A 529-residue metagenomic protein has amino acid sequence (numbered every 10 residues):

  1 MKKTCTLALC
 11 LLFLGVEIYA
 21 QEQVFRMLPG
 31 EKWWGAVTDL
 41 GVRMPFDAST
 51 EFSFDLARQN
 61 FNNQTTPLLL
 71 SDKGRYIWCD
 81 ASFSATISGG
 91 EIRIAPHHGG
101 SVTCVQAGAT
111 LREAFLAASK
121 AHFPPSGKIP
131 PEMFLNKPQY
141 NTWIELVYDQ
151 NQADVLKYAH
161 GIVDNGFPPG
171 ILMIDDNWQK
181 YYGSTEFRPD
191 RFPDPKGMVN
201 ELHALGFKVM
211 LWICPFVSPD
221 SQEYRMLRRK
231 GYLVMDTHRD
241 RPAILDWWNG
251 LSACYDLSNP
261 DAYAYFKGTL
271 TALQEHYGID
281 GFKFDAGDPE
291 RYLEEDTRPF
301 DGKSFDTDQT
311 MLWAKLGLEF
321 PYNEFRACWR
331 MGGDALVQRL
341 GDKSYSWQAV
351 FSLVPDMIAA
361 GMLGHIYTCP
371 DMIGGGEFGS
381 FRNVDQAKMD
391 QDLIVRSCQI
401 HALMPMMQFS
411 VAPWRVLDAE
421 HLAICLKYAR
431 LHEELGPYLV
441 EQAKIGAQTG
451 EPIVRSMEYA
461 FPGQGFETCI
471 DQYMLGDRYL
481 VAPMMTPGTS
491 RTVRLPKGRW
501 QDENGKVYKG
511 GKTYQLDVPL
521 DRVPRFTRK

Functional and structural regions predicted by a protein language model:
T4-L14: Sec-dependent N-terminal signal peptides
G15-E17, L439: N-terminal signal peptide c-region/cleavage motif recognized by signal peptidases
A20-K137, Q152-D164, A460-F461, Q515-K529: Catalytic and substrate-binding clefts that recognize carbohydrates or anionic sugar/phosphate headgroups
V24, P168-A429, E458-P462, G476: Aromatic- and carboxylate-enriched substrate-binding clefts and catalytic-loop regions of carbohydrate-active enzymes
D55-A57, Q64-T66, G127-I129, H160-I162 (+8 more regions): Generic recognition of flexible, low-complexity loop/linker segments
R75, S82-S84, E145-L146, Q179 (+12 more regions): Short, glycine-/Ser/Thr-/acidic-enriched flexible segments
Q150-A153, K157, L172-N177: Active-site pocket-lining segments that scaffold enzyme catalytic pockets across diverse folds
G161, G166, E201-K208, K315-L316 (+2 more regions): Carbohydrate-binding surfaces of carbohydrate-active enzymes
